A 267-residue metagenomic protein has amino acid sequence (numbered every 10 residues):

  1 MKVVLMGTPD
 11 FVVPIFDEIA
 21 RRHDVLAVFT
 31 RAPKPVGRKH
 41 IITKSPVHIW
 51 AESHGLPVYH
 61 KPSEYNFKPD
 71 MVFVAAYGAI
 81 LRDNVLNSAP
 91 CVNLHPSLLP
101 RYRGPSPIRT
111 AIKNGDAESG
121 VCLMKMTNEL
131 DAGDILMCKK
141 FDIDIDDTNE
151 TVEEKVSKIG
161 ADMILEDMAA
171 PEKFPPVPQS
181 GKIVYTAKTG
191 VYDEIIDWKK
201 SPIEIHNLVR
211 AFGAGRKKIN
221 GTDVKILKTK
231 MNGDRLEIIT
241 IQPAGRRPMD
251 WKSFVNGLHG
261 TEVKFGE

Functional and structural regions predicted by a protein language model:
M1-R38: N-terminal Rossmann-like dinucleotide-binding module
M1-V3, A51-H54: Catalytic cores of RNA-modifying enzymes
T8-F11, P62-E64, Y77-I80: Short beta->alpha connector loops
R21, H54, P69-Y185: Donor/substrate-binding cores of folate-linked one-carbon enzymes
V28-R31, A51, K61, L94 (+1 more regions): Generic beta-sheet signal
A32-E52: N-terminal beta-loop-helix "entrance" segment that forms/cooperates in small-molecule cofactor or anionic ligand
V58-F67, M231-G233: Short acidic low-complexity segments
S180-E267: Internal anion-binding site segments
